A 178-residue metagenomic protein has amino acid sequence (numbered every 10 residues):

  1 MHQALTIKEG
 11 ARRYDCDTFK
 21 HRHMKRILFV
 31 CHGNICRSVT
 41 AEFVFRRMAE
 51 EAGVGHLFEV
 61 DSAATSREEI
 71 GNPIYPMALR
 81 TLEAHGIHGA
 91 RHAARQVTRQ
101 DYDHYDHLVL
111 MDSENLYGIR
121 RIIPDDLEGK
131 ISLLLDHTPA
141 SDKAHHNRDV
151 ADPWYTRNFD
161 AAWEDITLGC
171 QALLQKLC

Functional and structural regions predicted by a protein language model:
A4, A49-E50, H137-P139: Short regulatory "switch" loops immediately downstream of catalytic or recognition motifs within protein catalytic
A4, R26-I27, D152: Short, basic/polar N-terminal leader/transit segment immediately after the initiator methionine
A4-T6, A11, T18: Ala/Thr-enriched low-complexity intrinsically disordered regions
Y14-H104, Q175-C178: Conserved active-site segments centered on acidic
C31, L82, V109-L110, I166: Hydrophobic structural packing positions in well-ordered secondary structure
S38, D112-S113: Helix N-cap/beta->alpha junction signal
H107, S113-C178: Phosphate-binding/catalytic loops
